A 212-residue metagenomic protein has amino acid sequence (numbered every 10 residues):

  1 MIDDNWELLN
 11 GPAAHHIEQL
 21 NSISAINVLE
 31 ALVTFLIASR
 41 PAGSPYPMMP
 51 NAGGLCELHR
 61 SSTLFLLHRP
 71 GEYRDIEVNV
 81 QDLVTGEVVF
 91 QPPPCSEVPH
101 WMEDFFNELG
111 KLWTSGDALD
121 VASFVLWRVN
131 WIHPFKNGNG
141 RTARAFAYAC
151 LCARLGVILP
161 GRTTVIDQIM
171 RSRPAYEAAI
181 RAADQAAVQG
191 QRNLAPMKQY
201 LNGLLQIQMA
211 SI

Functional and structural regions predicted by a protein language model:
M1-I212: FIC/Doc superfamily catalytic core
